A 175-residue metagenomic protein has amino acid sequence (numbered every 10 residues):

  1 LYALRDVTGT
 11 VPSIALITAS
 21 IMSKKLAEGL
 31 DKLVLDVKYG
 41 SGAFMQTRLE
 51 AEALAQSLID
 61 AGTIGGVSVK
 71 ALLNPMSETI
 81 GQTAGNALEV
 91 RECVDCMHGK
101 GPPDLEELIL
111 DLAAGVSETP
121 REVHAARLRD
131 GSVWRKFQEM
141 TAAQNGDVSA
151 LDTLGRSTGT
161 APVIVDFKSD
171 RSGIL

Functional and structural regions predicted by a protein language model:
L1-L4, E78: Self-splicing inteins and homing endonuclease
T8-S20, K24-A27, D31-L175: Well-ordered secondary-structure scaffolds
